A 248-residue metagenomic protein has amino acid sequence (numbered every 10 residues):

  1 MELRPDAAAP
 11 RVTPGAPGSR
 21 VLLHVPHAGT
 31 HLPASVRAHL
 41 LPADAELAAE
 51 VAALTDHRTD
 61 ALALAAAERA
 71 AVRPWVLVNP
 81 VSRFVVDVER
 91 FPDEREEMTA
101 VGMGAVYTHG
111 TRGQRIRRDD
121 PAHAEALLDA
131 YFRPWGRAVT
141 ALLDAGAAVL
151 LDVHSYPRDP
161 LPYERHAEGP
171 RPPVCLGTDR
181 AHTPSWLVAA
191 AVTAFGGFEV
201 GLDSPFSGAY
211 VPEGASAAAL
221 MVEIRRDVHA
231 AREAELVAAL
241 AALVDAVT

Functional and structural regions predicted by a protein language model:
M1-L150, S155-T248: N-terminal catalytic or cofactor-binding beta/alpha core of small enzyme domains
